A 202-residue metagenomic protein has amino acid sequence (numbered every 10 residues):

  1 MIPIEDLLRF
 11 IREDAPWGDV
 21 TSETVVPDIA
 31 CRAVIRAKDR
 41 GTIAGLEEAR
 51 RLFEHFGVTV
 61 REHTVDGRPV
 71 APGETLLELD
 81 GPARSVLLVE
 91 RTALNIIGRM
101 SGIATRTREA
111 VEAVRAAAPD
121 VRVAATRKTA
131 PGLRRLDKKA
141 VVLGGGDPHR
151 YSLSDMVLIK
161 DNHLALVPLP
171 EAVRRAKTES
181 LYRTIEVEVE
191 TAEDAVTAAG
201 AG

Functional and structural regions predicted by a protein language model:
M1-A201: Acidic/glycine-rich phosphate/pyrophosphate-binding loops and surrounding catalytic core that coordinate Mg2+
